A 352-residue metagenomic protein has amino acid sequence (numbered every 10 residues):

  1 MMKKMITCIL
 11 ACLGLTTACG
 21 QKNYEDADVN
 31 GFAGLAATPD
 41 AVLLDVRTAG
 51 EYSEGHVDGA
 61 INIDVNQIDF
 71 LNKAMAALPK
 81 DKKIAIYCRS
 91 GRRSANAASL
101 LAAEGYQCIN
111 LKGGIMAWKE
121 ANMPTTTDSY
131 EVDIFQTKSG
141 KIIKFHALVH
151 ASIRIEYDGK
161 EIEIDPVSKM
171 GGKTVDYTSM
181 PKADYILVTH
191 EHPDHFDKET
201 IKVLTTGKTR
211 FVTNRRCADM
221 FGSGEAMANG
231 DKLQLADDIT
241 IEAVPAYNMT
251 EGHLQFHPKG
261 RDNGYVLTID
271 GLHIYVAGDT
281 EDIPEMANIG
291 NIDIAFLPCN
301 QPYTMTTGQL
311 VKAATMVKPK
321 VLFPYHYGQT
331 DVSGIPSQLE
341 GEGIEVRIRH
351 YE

Functional and structural regions predicted by a protein language model:
M1-E25: Bacterial Sec-dependent N-terminal signal peptides
C19, S129-D158, Q338-E342, Y351: Zn-dependent metallo-beta-lactamase
C19-A41, G50-K83, R92-E131: Rhodanese-like catalytic fold shared by cysteine-dependent sulfurtransferases and DSP/PTP-type phosphatases
T48, M249-M316: Active-site-proximal loop/helix segments of hydrolase catalytic cores
Y130-K141, L148, T213-L272, I348-E352: Metallo-beta-lactamase
D133-G140, S152-E191, K198-K202, T250-Q255 (+1 more regions): Pre-active-site segment of Zn-dependent metallo-hydrolases
T174-L233: Active-site HxH/HxHxD metal-binding segment of metal-dependent hydrolases
E225-L235, V311, T315-E352: Binuclear metal-ion centers of metallo-dependent hydrolases, dominated by the metallo-beta-lactamase
